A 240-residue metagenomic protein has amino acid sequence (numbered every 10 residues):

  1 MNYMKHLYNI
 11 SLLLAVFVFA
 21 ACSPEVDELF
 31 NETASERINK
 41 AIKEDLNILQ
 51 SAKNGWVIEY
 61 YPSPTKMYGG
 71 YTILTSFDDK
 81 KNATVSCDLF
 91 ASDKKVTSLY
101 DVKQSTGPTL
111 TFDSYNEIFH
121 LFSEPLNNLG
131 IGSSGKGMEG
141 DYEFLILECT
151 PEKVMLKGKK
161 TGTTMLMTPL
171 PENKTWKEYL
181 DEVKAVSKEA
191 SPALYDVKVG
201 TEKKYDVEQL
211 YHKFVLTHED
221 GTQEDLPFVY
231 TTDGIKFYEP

Functional and structural regions predicted by a protein language model:
M1-Y3: Short, Lys/Arg-enriched N-terminal segments with co-localized hydrophobic residues within the first ~10-30 amino acids
K5-L13: Sec-dependent signal peptide recognition, specifically the positively charged N-region followed immediately by
V18-A21: C-terminal motif of bacterial Sec signal peptides marking the signal peptidase cleavage site
S23-T109, F119, T163, N173-A193 (+1 more regions): Acidic/polar, low-complexity intrinsically disordered N-terminal segments immediately downstream of a Sec signal
S51-K53, L74-T84, T106, I146-K153 (+3 more regions): Short, solvent-exposed coil/turn segments at beta-strand boundaries
S86-D141, V215-P240: Contiguous, well-ordered beta-strand patches that form the walls/edges of small beta-barrel/beta-sandwich domains
M138-T168: Hydrophobic, ordered structural segments
T164, T168-P240: Preference for solvent-exposed, low-hydrophobicity sequence contexts
